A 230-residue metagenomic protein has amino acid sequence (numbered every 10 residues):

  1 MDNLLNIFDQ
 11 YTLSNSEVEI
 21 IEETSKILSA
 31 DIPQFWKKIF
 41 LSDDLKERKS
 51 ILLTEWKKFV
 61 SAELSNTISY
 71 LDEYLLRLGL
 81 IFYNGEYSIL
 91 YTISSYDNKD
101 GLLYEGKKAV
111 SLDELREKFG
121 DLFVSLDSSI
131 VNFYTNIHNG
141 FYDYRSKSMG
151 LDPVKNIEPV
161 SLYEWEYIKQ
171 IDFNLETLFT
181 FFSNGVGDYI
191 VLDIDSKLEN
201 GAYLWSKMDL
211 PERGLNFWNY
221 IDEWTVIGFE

Functional and structural regions predicted by a protein language model:
M1-D188: A surface-exposed partner-binding patch
F182-E230: A recognition module on extended beta-rich or small alphabeta surfaces enriched in W/G with H and D/E
